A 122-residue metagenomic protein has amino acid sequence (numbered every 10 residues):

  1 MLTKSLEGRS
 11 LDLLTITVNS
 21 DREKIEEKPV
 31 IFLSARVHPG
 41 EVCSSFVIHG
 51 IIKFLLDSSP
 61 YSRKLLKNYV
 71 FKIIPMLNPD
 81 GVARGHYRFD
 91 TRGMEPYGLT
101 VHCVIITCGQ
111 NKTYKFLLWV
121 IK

Functional and structural regions predicted by a protein language model:
L2-K122: Active-site/substrate-binding loop(s) of hydrolase catalytic cores
